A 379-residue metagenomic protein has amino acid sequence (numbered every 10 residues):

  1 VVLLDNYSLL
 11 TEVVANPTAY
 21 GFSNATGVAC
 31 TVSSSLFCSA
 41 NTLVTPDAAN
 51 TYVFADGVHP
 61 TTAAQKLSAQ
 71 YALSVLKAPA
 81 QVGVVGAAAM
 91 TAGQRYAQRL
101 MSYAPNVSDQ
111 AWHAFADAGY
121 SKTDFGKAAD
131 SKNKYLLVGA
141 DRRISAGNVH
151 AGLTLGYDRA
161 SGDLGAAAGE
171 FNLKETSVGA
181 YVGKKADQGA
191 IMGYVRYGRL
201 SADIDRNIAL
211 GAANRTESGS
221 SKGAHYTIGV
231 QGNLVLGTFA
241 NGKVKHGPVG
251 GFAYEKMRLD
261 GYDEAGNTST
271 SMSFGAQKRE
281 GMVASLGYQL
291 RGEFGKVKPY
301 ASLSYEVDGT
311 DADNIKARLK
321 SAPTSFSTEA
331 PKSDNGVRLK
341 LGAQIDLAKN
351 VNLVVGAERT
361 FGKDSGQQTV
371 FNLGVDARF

Functional and structural regions predicted by a protein language model:
V1-V58: Mobile gating loops/cap/lid regions near enzyme active sites that modulate substrate access
Y7-L10, G250-K256, L303-G309: Glycine-rich beta-alpha junction loops
E12-A19, A69-A78, N233: Sec-exported extracytoplasmic/periplasmic mature domains
N16-L36, V84-V85, G126-S131, G165-F171 (+3 more regions): Solvent-exposed, glycine/polar-rich loop segments of beta-barrel outer-membrane systems
L36-R95: Extracellular low-complexity, Gly/Ser/Thr-rich intrinsically disordered linkers and protease-sensitive activation/hinge
S74-S108, G309-A322, F326: Primarily extracellular Gram-negative trimeric autotransporter adhesin
V85-K245, Y254, K340, G356-R378: Outer membrane beta-barrel translocator domains of Type V secretion systems
A114, A151, G179, G183 (+1 more regions): Outer membrane beta-barrel transmembrane domains
